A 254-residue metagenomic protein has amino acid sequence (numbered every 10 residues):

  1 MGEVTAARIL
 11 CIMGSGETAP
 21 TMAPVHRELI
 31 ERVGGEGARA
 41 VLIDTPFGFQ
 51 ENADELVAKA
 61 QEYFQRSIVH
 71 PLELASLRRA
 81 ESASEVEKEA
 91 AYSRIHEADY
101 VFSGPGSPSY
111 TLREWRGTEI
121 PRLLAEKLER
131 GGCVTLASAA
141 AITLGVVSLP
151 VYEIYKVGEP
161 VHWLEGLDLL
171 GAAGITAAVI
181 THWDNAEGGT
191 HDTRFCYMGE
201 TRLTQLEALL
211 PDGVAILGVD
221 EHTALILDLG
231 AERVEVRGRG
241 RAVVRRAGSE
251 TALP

Functional and structural regions predicted by a protein language model:
M1-A38, L42, P46-A58, E62-S67 (+3 more regions): C-terminal and late-domain segments of enzyme folds
I12, Y100-G104, T135, A178-V179: Structural motif
P20, T111, G145: Glycine/Thr-rich phosphate-binding loops of Rossmann-like dinucleotide-binding domains
V41, F47-S103, Y110: Portal/gating segments that form or line small-molecule/metal binding sites
R94, E119-G131: Catalytic-core regions built around general acid/base machinery
F102-P105, L128-S148: Catalytic nucleophile loop
P108-G117: Glycine/threonine-rich flexible loop motifs
